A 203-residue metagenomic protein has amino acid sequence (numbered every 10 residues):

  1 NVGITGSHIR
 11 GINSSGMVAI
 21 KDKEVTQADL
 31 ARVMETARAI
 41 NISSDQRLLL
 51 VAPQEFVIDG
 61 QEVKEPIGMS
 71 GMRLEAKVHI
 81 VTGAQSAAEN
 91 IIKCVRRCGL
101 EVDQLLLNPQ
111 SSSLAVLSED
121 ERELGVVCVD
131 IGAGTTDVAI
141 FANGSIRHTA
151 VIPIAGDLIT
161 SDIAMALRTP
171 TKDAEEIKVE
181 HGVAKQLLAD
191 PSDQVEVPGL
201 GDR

Functional and structural regions predicted by a protein language model:
N1-C128, S145-R147, L167-R203: Nucleotide/phosphate-binding catalytic cleft detector across ATP-hydrolyzing and phosphate-transferring enzymes
L124-A166: Glycine-rich phosphate-binding loop of actin/hexokinase-like ATP-binding domains
